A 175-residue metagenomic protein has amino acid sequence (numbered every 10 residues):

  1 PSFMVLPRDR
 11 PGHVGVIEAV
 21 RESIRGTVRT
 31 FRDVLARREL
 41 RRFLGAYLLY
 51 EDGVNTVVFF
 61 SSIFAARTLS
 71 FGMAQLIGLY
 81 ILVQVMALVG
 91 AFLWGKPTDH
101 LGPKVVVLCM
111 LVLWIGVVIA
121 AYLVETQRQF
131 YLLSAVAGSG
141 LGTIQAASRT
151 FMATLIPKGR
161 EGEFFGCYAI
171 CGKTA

Functional and structural regions predicted by a protein language model:
R8-G45: Juxtamembrane intracellular "pre-TM" segments in multi-pass secondary transporters
A36-V57, A135: Pair of pore-lining "gating" transmembrane helices in MFS-fold secondary transporters
F59-L76: Short amphipathic helix-loop junctions that connect adjacent transmembrane helices in Major Facilitator Superfamily/SLC
M73-A74, K158-C171: Loop-to-transmembrane helix entry/capping segments in MFS-fold secondary transporters and related SLC/MFSD carriers
V89-P103: Helix-to-loop junctions at the C-terminal end of transmembrane segments in multipass secondary transporters
V105-A120: Structural signature of the two symmetry-related core transmembrane helices
Y122-S134: Helix-loop junctions at membrane interfaces in 12-TM secondary transporters
T143-P157: Intracellular juxtamembrane helix-capping segments at the cytosolic ends of symmetry-related transmembrane helices
